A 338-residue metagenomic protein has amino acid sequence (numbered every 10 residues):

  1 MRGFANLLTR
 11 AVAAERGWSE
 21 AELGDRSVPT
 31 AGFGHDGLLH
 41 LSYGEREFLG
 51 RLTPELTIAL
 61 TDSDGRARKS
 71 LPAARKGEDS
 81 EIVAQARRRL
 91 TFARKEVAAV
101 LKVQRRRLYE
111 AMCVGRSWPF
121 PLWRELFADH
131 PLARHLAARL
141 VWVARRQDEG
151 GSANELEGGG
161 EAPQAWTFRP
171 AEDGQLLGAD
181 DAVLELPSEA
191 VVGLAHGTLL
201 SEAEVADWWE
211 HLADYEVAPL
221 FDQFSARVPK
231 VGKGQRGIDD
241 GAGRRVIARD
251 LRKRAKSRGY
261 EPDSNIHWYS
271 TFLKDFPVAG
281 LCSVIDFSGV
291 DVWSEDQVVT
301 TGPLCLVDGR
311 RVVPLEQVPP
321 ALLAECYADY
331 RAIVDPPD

Functional and structural regions predicted by a protein language model:
M1-D338: Non-catalytic terminal/accessory regions
